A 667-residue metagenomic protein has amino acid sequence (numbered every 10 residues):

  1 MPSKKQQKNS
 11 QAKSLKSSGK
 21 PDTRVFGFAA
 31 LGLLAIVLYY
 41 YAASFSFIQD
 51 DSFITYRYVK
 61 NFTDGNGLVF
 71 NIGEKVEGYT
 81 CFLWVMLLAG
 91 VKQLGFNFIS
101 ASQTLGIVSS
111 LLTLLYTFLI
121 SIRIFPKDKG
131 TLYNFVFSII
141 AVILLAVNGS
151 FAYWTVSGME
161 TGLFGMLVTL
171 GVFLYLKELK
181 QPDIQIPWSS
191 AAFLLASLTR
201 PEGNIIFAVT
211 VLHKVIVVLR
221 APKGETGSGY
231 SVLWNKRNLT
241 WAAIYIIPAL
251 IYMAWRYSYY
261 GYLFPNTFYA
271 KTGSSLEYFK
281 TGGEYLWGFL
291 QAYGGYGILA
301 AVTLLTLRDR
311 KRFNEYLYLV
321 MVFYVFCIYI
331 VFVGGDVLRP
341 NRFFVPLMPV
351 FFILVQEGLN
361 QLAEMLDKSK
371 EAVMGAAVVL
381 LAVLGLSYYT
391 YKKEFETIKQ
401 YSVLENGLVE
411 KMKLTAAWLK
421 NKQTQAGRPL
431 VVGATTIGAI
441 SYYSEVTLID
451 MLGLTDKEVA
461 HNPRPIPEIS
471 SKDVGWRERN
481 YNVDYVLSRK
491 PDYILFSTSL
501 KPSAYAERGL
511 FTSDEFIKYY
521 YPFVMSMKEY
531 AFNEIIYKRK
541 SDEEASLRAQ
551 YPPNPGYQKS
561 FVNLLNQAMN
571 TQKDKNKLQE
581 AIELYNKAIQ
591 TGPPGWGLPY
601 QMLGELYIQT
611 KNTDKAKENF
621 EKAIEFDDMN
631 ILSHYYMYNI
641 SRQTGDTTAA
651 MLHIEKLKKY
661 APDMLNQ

Functional and structural regions predicted by a protein language model:
P2-K8, K13, E410-R428, A434-T435 (+3 more regions): C-terminal luminal/periplasmic domains and tails of membrane-associated envelope-modifying transferases
K20-R24, D128-L132, P182-D183, V218-A242 (+3 more regions): Membrane-interface helix-loop-helix junctions at transmembrane boundaries of multi-pass membrane enzymes, predominantly
G27-G32, L132-A141, P187, A191 (+5 more regions): Signature aromatic-anchored transmembrane alpha helix within multi-pass, membrane-resident enzymes that catalyze glycan
G32, L114-F118, V211-P222, Q291-C327 (+1 more regions): Hydrophobic, aromatic-rich transmembrane alpha-helices and their immediate juxtamembrane boundary segments
V37, Y41, A141-V147, T169 (+7 more regions): Membrane-interface alpha helices of multi-pass inner-membrane proteins
S44, I54, Y58-K60, D64 (+5 more regions): Membrane-lumen/periplasm interface segments of specific transmembrane helices in polyprenyl phosphate-linked
T104-K129, L170, L174: Transmembrane-helix motifs of polytopic, lipid-linked glycan transferases
T155, L163, A196-P201, I205-A208 (+4 more regions): Hydrophobic/aromatic-rich transmembrane helices and adjacent perimembrane loops
